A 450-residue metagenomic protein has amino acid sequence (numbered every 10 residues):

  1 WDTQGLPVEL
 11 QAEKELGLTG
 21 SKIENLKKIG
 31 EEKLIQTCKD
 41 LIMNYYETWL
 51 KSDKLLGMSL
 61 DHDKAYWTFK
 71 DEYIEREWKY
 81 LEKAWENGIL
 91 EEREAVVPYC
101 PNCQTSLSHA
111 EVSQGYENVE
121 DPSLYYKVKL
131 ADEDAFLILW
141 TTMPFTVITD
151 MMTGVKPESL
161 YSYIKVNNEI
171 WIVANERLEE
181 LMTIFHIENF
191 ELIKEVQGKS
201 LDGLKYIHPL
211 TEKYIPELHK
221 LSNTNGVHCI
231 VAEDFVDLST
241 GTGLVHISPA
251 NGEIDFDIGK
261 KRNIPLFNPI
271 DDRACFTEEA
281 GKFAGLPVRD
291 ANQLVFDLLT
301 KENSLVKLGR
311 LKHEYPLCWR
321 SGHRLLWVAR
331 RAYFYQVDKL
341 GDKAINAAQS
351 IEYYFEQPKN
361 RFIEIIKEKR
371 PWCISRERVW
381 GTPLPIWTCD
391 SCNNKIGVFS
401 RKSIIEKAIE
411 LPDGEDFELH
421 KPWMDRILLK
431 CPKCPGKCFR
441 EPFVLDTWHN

Functional and structural regions predicted by a protein language model:
W1-E169, S248-K261, P265-A280, S304-A344 (+2 more regions): N-terminal, positively charged nucleic-acid-binding surface of large information/translation enzymes
L6-T19, Q36-K51, N189-F235, H323-I345 (+1 more regions): Conserved oxyanion/phosphate-binding beta-strand-loop segments in alpha/beta enzyme cores
V96, E314, P383-P385, M424-K430: Short metal-coordination and nucleic-acid-contact micro-motifs, chiefly zinc-binding Cys/His arrays
C100, C318, C389, C431-C434: Short cysteine-rich clusters marking metal-coordination/redox-active sites
Q104, E377, N393, P435: Cys/His-coordinated zinc-binding microdomains
W140, R262-A274, R378-W380, F399-H449: Alpha-helical recognition segments enriched in aromatics with Gly/Pro capping that present substrate-recognition
T149-D271, V337-G341, K359, I363: Catalytic alpha/beta core of large soluble enzyme barrels
